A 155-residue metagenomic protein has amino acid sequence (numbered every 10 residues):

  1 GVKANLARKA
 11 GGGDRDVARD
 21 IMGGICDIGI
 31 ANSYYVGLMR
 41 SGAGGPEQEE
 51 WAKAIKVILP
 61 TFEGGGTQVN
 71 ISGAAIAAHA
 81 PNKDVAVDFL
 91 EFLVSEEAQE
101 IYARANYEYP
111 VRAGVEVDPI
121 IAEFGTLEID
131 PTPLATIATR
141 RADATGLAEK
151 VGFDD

Functional and structural regions predicted by a protein language model:
G1-P60: Ligand-binding pocket segment of bilobal, Venus flytrap-like solute-binding proteins
G12-R15, I30, H79-D84, E96 (+1 more regions): Soluble non-cytosolic domains of exported or imported proteins
R15, R19, G23, D84-E91 (+3 more regions): Solvent-exposed, polar/charged alpha-helical surfaces in well-ordered, non-transmembrane soluble domains, broadly
D20, G24, M39-G42, H79 (+3 more regions): Structured segments of extracytoplasmic/periplasmic soluble domains in secreted or envelope-associated proteins
Y34-G37, F62-G65, A80-P81, S95: Solvent-exposed loop/turn segments at secondary-structure junctions within structured extracellular/periplasmic domains
E50-A80: Flexible, solvent-exposed loop/hinge segments that line or gate ligand/substrate-binding clefts
S72-T132: Mature extracytoplasmic/periplasmic domains
E116-D155: Extracellular/periplasmic bilobal clamshell ligand-binding domains
